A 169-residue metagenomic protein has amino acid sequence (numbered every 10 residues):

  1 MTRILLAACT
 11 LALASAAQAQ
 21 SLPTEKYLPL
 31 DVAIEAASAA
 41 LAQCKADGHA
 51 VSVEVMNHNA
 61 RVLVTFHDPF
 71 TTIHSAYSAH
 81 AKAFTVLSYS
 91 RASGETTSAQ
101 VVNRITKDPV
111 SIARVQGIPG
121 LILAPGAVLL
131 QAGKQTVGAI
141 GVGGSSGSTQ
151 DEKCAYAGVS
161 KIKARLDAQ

Functional and structural regions predicted by a protein language model:
R3-A14: Bacterial N-terminal signal peptides
S15-A19: Sec/Tat signal peptide C-region and signal peptidase I cleavage site
Q20-Q169: Flexible, solvent-exposed loop/hinge segments and secondary-structure transition points
